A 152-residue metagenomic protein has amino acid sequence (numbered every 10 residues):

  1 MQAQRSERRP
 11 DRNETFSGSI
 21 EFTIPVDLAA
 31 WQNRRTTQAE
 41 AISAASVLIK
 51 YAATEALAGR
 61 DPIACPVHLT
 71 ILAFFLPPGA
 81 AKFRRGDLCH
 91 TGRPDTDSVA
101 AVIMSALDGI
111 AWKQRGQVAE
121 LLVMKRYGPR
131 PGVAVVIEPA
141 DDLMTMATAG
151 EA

Functional and structural regions predicted by a protein language model:
M1-A152: Acidic, proline/glycine-enriched N-terminal capping motif
